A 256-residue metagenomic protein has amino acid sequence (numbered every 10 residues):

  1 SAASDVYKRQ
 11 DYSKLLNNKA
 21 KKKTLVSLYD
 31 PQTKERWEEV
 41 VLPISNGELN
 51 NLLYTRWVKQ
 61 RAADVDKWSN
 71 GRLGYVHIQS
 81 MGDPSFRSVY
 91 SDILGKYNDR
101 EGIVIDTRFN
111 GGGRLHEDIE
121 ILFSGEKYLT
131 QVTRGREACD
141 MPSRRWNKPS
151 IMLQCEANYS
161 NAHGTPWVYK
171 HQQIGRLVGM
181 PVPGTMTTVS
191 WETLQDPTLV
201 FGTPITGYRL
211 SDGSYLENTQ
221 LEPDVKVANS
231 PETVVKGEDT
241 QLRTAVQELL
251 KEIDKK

Functional and structural regions predicted by a protein language model:
S1: Glycine-rich active-site/cofactor-binding loop and its immediate structural neighborhood
D5-T198, T233-Q241, Q247-K255: Cleft-lining beta-strand/loop regions that shape enzyme active-site pockets
A63, N158-S160, Q195-K226: Metal-dependent DNA phosphodiester-chemistry modules and their immediately adjacent helices/loops in DNA-processing
Y97-E101, L221-A228: Short acidic (Asp/Glu) and glycine-rich catalytic loops that position anionic groups and cofactors
